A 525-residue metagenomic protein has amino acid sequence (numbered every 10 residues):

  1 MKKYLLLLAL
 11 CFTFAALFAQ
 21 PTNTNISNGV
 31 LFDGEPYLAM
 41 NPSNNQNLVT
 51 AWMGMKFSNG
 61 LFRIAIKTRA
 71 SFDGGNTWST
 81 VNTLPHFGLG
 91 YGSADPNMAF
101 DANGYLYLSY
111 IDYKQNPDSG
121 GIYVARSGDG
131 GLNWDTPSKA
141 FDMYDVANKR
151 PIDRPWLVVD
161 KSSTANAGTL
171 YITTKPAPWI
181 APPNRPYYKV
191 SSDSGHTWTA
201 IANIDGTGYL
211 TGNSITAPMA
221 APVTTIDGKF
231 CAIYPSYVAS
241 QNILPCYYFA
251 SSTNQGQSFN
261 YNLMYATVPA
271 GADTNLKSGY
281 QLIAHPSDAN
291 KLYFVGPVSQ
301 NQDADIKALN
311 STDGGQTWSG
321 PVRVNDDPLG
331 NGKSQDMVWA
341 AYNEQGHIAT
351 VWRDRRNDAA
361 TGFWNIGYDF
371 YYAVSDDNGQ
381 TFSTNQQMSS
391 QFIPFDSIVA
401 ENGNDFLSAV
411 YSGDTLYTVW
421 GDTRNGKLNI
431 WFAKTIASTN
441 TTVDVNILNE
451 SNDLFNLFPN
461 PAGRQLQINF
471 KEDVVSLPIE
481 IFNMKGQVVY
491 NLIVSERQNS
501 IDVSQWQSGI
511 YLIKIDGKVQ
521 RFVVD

Functional and structural regions predicted by a protein language model:
Y4-L6, C11, A15, I447-D525: C-terminal outer-membrane/trafficking sorting elements
Q20-T441: Extracellular, repeat-based ectodomains that mediate carbohydrate processing or recognition
T442-N446: Intrinsically disordered, low-complexity regulatory segments in eukaryotic proteins
